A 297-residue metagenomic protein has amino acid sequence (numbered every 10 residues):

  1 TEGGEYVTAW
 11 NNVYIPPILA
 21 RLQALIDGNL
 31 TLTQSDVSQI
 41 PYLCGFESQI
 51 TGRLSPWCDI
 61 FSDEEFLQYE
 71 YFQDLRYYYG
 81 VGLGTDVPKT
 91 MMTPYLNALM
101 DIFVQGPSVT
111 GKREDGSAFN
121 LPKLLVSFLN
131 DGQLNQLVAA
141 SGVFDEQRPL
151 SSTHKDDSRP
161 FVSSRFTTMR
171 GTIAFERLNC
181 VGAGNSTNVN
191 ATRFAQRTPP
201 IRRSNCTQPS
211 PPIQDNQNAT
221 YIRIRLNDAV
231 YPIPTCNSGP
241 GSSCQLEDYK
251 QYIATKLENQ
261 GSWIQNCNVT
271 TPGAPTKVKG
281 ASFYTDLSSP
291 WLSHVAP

Functional and structural regions predicted by a protein language model:
T1-L125, L129-P297: Signature for phosphate-centric chemistry
